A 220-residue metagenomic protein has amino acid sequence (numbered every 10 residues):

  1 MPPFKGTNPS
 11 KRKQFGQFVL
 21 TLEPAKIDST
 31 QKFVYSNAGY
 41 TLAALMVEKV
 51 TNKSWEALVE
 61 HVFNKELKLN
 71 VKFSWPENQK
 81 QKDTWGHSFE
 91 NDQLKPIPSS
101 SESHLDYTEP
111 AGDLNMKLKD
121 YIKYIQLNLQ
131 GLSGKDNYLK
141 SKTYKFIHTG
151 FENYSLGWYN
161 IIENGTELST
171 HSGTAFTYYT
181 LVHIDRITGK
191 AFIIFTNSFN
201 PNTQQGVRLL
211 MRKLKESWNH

Functional and structural regions predicted by a protein language model:
M1-T174: Short, surface-exposed loop or secondary-structure junction motifs that flank catalytic or metal-binding residues
E77-Q81, T188, M211-L214: Juxtamembrane/interface motifs at transmembrane-helix termini
Y121, N137, Y154, R186 (+2 more regions): Short linear motifs in intrinsically disordered/low-complexity regions
E163-E167, S198-H220: Short, gly/Ser/Thr-rich active-site loops of penicillin-recognizing serine hydrolases
T170, L181-H183, T188-S198: Short, well-ordered beta-strand elements
T177-Y178: Short, small/polar residue-rich loop motifs at catalytic or cofactor-binding pockets
